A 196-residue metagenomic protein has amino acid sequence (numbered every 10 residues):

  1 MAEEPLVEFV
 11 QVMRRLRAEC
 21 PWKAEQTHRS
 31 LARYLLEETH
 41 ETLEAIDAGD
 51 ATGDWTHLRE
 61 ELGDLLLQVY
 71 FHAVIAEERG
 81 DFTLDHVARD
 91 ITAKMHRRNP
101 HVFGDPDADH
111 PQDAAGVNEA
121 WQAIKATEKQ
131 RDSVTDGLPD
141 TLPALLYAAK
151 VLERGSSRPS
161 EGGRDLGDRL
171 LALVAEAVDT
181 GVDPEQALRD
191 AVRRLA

Functional and structural regions predicted by a protein language model:
M1-E61, L67-A196: Flexible "arm" and connector segments at domain edges
